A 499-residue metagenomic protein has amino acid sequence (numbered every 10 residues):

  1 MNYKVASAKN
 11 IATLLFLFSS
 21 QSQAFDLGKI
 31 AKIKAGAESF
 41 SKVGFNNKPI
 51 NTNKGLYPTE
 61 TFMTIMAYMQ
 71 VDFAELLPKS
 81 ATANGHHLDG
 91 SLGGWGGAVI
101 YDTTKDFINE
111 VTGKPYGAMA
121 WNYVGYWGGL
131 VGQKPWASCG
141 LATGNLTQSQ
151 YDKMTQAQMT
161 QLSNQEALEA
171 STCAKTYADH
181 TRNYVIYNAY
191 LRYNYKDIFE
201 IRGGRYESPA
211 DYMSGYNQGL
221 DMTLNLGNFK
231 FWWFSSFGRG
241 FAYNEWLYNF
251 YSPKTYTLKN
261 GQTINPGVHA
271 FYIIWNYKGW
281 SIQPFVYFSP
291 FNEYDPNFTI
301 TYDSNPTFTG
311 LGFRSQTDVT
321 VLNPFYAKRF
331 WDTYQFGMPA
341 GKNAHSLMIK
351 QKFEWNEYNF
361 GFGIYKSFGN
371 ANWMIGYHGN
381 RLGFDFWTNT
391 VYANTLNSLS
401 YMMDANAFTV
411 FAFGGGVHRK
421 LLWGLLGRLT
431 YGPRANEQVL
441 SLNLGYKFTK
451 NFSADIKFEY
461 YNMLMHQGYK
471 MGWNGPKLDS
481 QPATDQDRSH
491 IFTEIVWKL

Functional and structural regions predicted by a protein language model:
N2-I11: Bacterial N-terminal signal peptides that target proteins for export
L15-I201, T223-L224, R419, L425 (+2 more regions): Beta-barrel outer-membrane channel/assembly domains of diderm bacteria
A37-F45, G94-I100, R205-P209, L226-N228 (+11 more regions): Transmembrane beta-strands of outer-membrane beta-barrel pores
T61-A67, R182-Y187, S214-Q218, N225 (+6 more regions): Residues that define the transmembrane beta-barrel architecture of outer-membrane proteins
A67-E75, A189-Y193, L220-L224, A270-Y277 (+6 more regions): Residues on the lipid-exposed face of transmembrane beta-strands in outer-membrane beta-barrel proteins
T112-I274, Q283-P290, F384-M403: Surface-exposed coil loops of outer-membrane beta-barrel proteins
W232-N297, D303-F386, T390, I456-T493: Outer-membrane beta-barrel translocator/channel fold
I364-K447: C-terminal structural cap/anchor segments
